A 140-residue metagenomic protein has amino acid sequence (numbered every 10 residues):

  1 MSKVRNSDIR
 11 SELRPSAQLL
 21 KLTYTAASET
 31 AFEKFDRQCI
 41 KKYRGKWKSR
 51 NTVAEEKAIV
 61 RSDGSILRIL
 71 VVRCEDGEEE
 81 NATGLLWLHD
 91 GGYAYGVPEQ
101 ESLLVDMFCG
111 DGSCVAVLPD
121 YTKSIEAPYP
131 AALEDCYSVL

Functional and structural regions predicted by a protein language model:
M1-C74: A glycine/proline-hinged amphipathic helix-loop "lid/cap" segment that gates access to hydrophobic ligand pockets
N81-G91: Short beta-strand element of the alpha/beta-hydrolase
G91, D120-S124: Short beta-to-alpha linker loops that shape the active-site pocket of alpha/beta-hydrolase fold enzymes
V97-E99, P128-Y129: Conserved catalytic-core motifs of eukaryotic protein kinase domains, centered on the activation segment
E99-L118, E134: Short amphipathic alpha-helix adjacent to the substrate-entry channel of hydrolases
A127-L140: Alpha/beta-hydrolase active-site loop
